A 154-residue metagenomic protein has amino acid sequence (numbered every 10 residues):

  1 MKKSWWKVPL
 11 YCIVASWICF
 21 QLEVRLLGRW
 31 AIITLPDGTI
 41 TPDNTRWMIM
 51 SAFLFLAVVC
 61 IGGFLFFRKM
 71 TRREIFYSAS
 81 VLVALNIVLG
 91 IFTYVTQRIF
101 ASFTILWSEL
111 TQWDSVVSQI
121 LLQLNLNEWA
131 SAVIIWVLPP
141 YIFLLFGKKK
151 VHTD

Functional and structural regions predicted by a protein language model:
M1-A52: Transmembrane alpha-helical insertion/packing segments
K3, F64-M70, V133-D154: Cytosolic juxtamembrane helix at the C-terminal end of the final transmembrane segment
Y11-L22, S78-A101: Hydrophobic alpha-helical membrane-insertion segments
G28, I32-P36, R68-T71, V95-L106 (+1 more regions): Transmembrane helix-loop junctions in multipass membrane proteins, especially transporters and channels
W47-E74: Canonical alpha-helical transmembrane segments
M48-L56, V116-Y141: Hydrophobic alpha-helical transmembrane segments
K69-L89, G147-D154: Cytoplasmic juxtamembrane regions at transmembrane-helix boundaries
T104-Q119: Short hydrophobic, aromatic-rich alpha-helical segments embedded in or entering the lipid bilayer of multi-pass
